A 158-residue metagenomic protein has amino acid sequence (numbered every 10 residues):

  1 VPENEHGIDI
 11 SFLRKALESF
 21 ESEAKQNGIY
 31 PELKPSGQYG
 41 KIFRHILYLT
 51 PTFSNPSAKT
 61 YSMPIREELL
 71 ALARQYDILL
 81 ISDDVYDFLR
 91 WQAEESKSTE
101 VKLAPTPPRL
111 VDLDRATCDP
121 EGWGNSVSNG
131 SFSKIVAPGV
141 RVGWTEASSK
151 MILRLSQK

Functional and structural regions predicted by a protein language model:
V1-K158: PLP-dependent class I/II
